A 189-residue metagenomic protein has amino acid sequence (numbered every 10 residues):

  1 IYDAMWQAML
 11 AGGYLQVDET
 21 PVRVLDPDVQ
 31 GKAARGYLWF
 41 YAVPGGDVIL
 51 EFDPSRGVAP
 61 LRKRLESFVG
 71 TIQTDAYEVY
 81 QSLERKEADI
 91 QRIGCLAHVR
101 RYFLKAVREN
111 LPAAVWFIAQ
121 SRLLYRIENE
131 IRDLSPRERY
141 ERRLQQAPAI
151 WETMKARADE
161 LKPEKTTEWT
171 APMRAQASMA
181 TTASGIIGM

Functional and structural regions predicted by a protein language model:
I1-M189: Catalytic center-proximal scaffold of phosphoryl-transfer enzymes
